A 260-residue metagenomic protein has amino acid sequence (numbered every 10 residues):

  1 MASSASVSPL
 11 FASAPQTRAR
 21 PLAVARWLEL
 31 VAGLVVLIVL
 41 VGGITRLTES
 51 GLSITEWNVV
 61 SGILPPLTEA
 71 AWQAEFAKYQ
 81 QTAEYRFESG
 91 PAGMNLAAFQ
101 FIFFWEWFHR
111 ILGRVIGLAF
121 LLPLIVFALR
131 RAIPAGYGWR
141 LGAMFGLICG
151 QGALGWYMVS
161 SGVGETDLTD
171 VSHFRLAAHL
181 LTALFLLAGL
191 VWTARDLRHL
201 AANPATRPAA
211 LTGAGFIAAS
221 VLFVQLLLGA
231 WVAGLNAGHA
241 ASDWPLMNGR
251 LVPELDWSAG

Functional and structural regions predicted by a protein language model:
A2-G260: Polytopic transmembrane helical bundles with strong interfacial aromatic enrichment
